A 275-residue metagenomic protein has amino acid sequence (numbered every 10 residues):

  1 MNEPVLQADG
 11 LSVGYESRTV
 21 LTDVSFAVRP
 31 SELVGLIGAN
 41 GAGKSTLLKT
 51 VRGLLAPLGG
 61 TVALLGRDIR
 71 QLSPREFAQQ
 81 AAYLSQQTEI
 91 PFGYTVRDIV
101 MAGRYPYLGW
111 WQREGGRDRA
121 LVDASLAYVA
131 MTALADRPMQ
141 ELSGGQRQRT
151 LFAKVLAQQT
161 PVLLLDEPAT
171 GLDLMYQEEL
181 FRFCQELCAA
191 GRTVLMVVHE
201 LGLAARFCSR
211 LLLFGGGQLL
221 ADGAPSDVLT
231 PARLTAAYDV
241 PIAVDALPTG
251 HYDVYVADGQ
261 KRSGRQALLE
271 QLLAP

Functional and structural regions predicted by a protein language model:
I37-A39: The feature captures the beta-strand-to-loop junction immediately N-terminal to the Walker
R52: Helix-to-loop junction immediately C-terminal to a conserved catalytic motif
G60-D68, F77: Conserved ABC transporter NBD signature motif
M101, G116-L134, Q159: Conserved ABC ATPase "signature" region
P138-L142, Q146: Conserved ABC ATPase signature
L163-E167: Catalytic Walker B motif of ABC-type/P-loop ATPase nucleotide-binding domains
A237-P275: ABC ATPase nucleotide-binding domains
